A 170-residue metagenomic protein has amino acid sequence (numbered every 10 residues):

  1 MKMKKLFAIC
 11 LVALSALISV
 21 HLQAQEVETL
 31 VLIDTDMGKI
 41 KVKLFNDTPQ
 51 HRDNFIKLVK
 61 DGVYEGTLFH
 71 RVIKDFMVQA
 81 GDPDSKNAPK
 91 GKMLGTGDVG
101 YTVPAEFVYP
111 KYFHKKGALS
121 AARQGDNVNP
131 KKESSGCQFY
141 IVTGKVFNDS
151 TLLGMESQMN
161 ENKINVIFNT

Functional and structural regions predicted by a protein language model:
M1-L6: Positively charged n-region of N-terminal signal peptides that target proteins for export
A8-I18: Bacterial N-terminal signal peptides
L22-T170: Cyclophilin-like peptidyl-prolyl cis-trans isomerases
